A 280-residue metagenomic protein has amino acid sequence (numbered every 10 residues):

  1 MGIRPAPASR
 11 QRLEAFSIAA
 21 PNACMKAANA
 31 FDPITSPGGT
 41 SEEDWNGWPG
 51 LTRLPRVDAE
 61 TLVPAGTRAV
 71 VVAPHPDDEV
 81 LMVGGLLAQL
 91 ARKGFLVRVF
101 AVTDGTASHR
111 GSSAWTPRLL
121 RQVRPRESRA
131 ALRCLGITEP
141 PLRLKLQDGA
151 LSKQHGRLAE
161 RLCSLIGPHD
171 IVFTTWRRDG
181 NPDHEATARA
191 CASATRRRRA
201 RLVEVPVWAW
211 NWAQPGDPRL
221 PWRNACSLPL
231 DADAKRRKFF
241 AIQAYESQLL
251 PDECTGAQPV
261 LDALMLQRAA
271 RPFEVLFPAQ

Functional and structural regions predicted by a protein language model:
M1-I3, I18: Short hydrophobic transmembrane-like helices used for membrane targeting/insertion
R4, R10-R12: Basic polycationic patches enriched in arginine
R12, F16-E204, F239-E246, Q258-A269 (+1 more regions): Active-site beta-strand->loop->alpha-helix modules in alpha/beta enzyme cores, enriched in Gly/His/Asp(Glu)
D148-S152, W210-A213, A234-R236: A short acidic, often aromatic-flanked loop/helix-cap motif at beta-alpha or helix-coil junctions that lines enzyme
R199-R219: Short, flexible loop segments at boundaries between secondary-structure elements
Q214-L250: A conserved mid-domain beta-alpha-beta active-site/ligand-binding segment of alpha/beta enzyme cores
P278-Q280: Acidic two-metal-ion nuclease catalytic site recognized across multiple nuclease folds, prominently DnaQ/RNase D-T
